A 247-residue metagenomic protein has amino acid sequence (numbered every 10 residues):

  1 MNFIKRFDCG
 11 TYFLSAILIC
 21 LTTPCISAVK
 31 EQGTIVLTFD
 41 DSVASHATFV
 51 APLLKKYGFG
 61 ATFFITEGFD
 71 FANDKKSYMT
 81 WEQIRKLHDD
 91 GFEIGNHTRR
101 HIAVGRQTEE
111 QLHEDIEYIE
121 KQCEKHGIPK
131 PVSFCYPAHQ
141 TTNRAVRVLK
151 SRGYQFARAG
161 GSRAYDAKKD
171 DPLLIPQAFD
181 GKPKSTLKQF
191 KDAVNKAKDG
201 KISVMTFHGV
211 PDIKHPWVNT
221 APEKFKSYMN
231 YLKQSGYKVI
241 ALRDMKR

Functional and structural regions predicted by a protein language model:
N2-F13: Bacterial N-terminal signal peptides that target proteins for export
Y12-T23: Bacterial N-terminal signal peptides
C25-S27: Sec/Tat signal peptide C-region and signal peptidase I cleavage site
K30-H46: Boundary/entry segment of secreted carbohydrate-active catalytic domains
G33-I35, K55-R147, S151-F156, G161-F179 (+2 more regions): Metal-dependent polysaccharide deacetylase catalytic core of the NodB/CE4 family, i.e., the active-site-bearing domain
D41-A44, K75-K86, T220-K226: Aromatic- and glycine-enriched glycan-recognition loops and surfaces that form the carbohydrate-binding subsites
A47, T80, L112, I116 (+2 more regions): Aromatic/hydrophobic pocket-lining residues that form the small-molecule binding cavity in soluble enzyme cores
Q107, D180-R243: Catalytic grooves of carbohydrate-active enzymes
